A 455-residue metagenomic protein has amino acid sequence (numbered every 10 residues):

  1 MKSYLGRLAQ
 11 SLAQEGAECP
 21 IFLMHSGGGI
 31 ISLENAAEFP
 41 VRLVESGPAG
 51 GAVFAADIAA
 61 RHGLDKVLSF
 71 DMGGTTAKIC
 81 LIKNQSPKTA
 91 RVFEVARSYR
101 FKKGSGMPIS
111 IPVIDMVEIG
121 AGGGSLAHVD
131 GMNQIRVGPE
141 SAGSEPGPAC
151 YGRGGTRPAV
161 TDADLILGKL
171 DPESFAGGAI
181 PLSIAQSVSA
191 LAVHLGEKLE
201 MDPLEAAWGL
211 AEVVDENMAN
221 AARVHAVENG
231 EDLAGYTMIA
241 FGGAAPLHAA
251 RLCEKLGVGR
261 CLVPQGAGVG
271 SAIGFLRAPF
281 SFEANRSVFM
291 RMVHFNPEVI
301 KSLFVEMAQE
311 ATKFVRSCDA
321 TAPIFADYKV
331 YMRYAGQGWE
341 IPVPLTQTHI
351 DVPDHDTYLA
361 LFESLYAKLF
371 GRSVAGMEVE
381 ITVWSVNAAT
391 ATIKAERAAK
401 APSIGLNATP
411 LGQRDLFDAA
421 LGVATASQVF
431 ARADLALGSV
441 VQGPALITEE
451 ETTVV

Functional and structural regions predicted by a protein language model:
M1-V41, E45-P48, E145-L195: Gly/Ser/Thr-rich active-site cleft segment
G6-R7, G29-K66, E94, S98-I114 (+3 more regions): Conserved phosphate-binding catalytic cores of ATP/NTP-utilizing and phosphoryl-transfer enzymes
F39-P40, S86-P87, A278-F282: Short, hinge-like loop/turn segments at secondary-structure boundaries
S46, L64, G74, I82 (+7 more regions): C-terminal, non-catalytic interaction/recognition modules in large multi-subunit enzymes and RNPs
D71: Conserved catalytic-loop position in the HRD/HxD motif
C80-G104, D130: Basic, amphipathic juxtamembrane/active-site segments that coordinate anionic phosphate or diphosphate groups
